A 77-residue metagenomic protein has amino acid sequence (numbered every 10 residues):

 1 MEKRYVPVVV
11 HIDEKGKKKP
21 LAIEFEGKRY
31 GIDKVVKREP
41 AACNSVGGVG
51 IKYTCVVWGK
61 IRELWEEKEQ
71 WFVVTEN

Functional and structural regions predicted by a protein language model:
M1-N77: Cysteine-centric segments in proteins
